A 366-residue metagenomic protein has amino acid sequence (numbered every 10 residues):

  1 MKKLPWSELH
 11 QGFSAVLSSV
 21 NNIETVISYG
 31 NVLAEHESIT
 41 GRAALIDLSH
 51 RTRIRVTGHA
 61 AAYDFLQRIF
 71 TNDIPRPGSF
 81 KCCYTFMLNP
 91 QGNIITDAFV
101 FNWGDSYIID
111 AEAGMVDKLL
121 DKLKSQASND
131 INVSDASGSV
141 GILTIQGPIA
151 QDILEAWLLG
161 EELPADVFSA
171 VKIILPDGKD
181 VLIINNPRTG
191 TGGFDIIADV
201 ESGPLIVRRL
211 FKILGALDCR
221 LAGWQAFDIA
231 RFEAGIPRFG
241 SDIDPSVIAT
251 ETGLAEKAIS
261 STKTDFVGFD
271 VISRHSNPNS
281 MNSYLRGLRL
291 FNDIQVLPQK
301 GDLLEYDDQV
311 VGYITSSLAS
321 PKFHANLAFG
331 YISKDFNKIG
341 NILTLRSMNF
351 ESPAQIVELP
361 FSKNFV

Functional and structural regions predicted by a protein language model:
M1-L88, G92-I95: Acidic, proline/glycine-enriched N-terminal capping motif
K3-Y29, N132-L285, R289, P298: Glycine-rich, acidic
H59-A60, E112-D117, P148-Q151, D199-P204 (+1 more regions): Helix N-cap motif at beta-to-alpha junctions
A61-G104, Q146-R188: A glycine-rich (often HGG/GG-containing) alpha/beta subdomain
I69, D121-S125, W157-L159, I206-G215 (+2 more regions): Short amphipathic alpha-helices in soluble, non-transmembrane regions that often serve as interface/regulatory elements
D73-I74, K124-N132, E161-E162, L210-A222 (+2 more regions): A common structural junction motif
P90, V247-V366: Glycine-rich, small/acidic residue-mixed loop/short-helix segments
Y107-D110, G192-A198, A325-S333: A generic structural motif
